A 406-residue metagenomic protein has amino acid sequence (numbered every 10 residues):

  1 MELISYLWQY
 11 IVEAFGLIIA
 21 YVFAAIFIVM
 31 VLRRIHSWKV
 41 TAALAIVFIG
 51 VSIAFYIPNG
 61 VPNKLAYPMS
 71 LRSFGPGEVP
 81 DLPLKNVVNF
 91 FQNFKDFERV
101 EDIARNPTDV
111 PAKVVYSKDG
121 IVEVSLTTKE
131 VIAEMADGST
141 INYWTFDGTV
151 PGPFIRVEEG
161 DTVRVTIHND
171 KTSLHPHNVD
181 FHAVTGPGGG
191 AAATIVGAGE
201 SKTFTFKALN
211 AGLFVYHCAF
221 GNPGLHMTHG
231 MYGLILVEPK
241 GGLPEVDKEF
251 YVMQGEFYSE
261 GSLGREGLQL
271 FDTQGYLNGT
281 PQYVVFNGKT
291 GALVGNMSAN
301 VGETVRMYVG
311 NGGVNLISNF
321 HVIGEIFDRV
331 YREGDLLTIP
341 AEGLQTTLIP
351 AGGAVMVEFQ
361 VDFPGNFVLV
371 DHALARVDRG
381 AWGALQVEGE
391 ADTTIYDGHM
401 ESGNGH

Functional and structural regions predicted by a protein language model:
M1-H406: Copper-binding active sites and cupredoxin-like electron-transfer domains, recognizing His/Cys-rich ligand loops
